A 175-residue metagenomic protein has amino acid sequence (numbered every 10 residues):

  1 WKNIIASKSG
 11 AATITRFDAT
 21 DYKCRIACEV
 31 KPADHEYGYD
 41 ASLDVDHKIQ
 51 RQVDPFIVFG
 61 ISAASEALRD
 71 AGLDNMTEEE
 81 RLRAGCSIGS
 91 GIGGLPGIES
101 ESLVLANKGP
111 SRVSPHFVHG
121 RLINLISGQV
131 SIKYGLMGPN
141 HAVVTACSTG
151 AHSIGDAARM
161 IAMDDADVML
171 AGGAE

Functional and structural regions predicted by a protein language model:
W1-I92, G97-G138, R159-A162: Conserved "HGTGT" condensation-loop signature of ketosynthase/thiolase-family condensing enzymes that catalyze
T15, D167-E175: Acyl-CoA/ACP chain-elongation machinery
S90-I92, C147, E175: Short, flexible active-site-adjacent loop segments at beta-strand->alpha-helix junctions, enriched in small/polar
P139-T145: Short loop-beta-helix segment that forms the pyridoxal 5′-phosphate
G150: Short conserved active-site loop signatures built around small residues
S153: Active-site histidine-anchored catalytic micro-motif
D156: Internal active-site segments that recognize and position negatively charged phosphoryl groups and nucleotide moieties
